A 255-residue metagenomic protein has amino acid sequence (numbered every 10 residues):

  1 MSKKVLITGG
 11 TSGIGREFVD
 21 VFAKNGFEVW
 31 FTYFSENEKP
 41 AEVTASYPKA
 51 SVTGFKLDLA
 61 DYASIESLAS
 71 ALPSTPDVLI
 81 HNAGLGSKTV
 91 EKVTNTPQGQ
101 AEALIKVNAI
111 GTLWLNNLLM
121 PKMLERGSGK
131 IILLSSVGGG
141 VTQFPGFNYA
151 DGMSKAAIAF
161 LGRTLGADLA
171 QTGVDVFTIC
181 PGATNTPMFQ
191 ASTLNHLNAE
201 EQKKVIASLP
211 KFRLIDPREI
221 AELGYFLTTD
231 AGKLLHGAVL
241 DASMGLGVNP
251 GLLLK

Functional and structural regions predicted by a protein language model:
T11-S12: Conserved glycine-rich cofactor-binding loop
N25-A41: Conserved glycine-rich Rossmann-like NAD(P)H-binding loop of the short-chain dehydrogenase/reductase
G84-E102, F147, Q190: Conserved mid-core segment of classical short-chain dehydrogenase/reductases
L85-G86, K130-A157, G162-Q171, A183: Catalytic loop of short-chain dehydrogenase/reductase
P121, A167-D168, K233: Alpha-helical segment proximal to the catalytic Tyr-Lys
A170, D175, L235-G237: Short, small/polar-rich loop/turn modules that mediate ligand/substrate recognition or access, typified
H236-K255: Short C-terminal tail/terminal secondary-structure segment of NAD(P)H-dependent dehydrogenase/reductase domains
